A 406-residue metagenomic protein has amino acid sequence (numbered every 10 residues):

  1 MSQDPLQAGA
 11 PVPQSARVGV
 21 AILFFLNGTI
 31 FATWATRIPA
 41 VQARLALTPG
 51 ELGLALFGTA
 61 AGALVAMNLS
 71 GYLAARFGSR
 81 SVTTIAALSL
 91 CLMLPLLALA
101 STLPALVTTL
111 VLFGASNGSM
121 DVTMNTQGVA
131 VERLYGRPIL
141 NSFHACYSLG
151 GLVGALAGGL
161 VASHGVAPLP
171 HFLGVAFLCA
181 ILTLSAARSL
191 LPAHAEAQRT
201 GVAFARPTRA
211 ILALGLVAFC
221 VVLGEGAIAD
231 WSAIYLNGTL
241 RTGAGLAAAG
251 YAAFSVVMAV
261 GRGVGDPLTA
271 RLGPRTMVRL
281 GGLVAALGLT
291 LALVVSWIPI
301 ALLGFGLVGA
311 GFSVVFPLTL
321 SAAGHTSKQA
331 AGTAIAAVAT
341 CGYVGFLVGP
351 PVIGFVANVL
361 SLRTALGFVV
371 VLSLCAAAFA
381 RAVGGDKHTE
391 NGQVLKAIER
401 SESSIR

Functional and structural regions predicted by a protein language model:
T36-G50, D230-L246: Short amphipathic helix-loop junctions that connect adjacent transmembrane helices in Major Facilitator Superfamily/SLC
V41-Q42, L73-A74, L160-G165, N237 (+3 more regions): Interfacial helix-cap and linker-helix signal at transmembrane-aqueous boundaries of multi-pass secondary transporters
A46, G78, L99-P104, R241 (+2 more regions): Helix-breaking motifs and short loop linkers at transmembrane-helix boundaries and internal kinks in secondary membrane
V65-G78, A162, G261-P274, A357-N358: Helix-to-loop junctions at the C-terminal end of transmembrane segments in multipass secondary transporters
R80-T83, V278: Primarily marks hydrophobic transmembrane alpha-helices of the MFS/SLC 12-helix fold
L88-S101, V284-S296: C-terminal ends and interior cores of transmembrane alpha-helices in multi-pass membrane transporters/permeases
L110-A145: Cytoplasmic helix-loop-helix junction between adjacent transmembrane helices in 12-TM secondary transporters
L169-R188, T364-A382: Symmetry-related core transmembrane helices of the 12-TM Major Facilitator Superfamily/SLC fold
